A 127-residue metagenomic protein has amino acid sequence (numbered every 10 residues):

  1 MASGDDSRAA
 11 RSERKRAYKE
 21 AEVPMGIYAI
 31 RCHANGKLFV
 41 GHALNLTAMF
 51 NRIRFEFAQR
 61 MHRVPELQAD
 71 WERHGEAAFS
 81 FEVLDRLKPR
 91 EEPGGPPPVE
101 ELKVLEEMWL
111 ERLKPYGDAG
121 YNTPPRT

Functional and structural regions predicted by a protein language model:
A2-V40, L44-T127: Structure-specific nucleic-acid interaction/processing domains
